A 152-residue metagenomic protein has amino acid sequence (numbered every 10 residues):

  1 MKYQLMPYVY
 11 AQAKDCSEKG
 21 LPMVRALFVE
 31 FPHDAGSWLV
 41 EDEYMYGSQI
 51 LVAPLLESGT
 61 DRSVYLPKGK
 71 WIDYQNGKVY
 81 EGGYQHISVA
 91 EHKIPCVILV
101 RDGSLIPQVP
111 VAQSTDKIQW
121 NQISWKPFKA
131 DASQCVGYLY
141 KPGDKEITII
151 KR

Functional and structural regions predicted by a protein language model:
M1-R152: Catalytic core of carbohydrate-active enzymes
